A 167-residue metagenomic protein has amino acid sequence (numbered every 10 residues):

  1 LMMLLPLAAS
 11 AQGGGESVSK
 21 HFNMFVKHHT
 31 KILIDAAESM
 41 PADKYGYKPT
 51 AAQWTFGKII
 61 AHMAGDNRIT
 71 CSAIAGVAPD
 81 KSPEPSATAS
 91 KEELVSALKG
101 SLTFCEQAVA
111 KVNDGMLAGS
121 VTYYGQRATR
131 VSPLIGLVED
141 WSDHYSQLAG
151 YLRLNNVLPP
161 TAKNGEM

Functional and structural regions predicted by a protein language model:
L1-A8: Bacterial N-terminal signal peptides
A11-Q12: Boundary of Sec targeting at the N-terminus
G15-E16: N-terminal pre-domain segments of enzymes
N23-I34, K44-P83, T122-M167: Short, contiguous alpha-helical
A36, T88-T122, A128-H144: Acidic/histidine-rich alpha-helical segments that form the ligand environment of transition-metal centers
S39, H62-G65, G100: Residues within well-ordered alpha-helical secondary structure of globular protein domains
P41-Y45, A75, A110, D114-L117: Short, flexible helix-adjacent loops and helix caps
